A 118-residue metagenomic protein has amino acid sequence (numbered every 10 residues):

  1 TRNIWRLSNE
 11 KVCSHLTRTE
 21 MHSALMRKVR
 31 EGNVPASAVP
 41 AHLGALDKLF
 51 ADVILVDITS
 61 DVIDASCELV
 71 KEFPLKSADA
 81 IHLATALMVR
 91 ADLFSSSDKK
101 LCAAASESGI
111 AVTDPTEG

Functional and structural regions predicted by a protein language model:
T1-T17, K28-A41, K99, S108 (+1 more regions): Short, well-structured N-terminal submotif of metal-dependent ribonuclease cores
S8-K11, D52-I54, M88-L93: Short active-site oxyanion
C13, D57, S77, S95-S96: Short beta-strand scaffold positions
T17, V62, H82, K100-L101: Alpha-helix capping/helix-boundary segments
T17-R18, A41-E72: Acidic catalytic patch
L83-G118: Acidic, PIN/NYN-like endoribonuclease modules and their adjacent C-terminal/linker elements
